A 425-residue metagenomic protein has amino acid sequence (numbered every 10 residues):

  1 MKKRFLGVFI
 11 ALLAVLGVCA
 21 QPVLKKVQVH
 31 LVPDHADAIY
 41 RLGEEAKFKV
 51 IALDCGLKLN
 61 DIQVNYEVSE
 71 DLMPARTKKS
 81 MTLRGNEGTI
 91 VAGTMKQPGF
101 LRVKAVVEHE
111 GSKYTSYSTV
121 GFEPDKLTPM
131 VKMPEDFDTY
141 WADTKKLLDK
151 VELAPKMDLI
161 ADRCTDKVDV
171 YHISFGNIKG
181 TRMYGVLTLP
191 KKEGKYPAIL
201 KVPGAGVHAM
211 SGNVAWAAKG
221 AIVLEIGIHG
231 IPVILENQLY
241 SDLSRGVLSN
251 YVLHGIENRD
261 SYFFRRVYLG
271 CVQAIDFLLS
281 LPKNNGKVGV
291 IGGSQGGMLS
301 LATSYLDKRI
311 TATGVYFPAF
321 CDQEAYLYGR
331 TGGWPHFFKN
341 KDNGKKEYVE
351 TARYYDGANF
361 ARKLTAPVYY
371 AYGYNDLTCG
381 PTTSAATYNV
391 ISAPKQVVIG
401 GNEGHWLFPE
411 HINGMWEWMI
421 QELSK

Functional and structural regions predicted by a protein language model:
Q21-V29: Proline/serine/threonine-rich low-complexity linkers at boundaries of modular beta-sandwich domains
D34-A38, L148-E193: N-terminal cap/lid segment of alpha/beta-hydrolase-fold proteins
G185-L189, K195-G206: Short beta-strand element of the alpha/beta-hydrolase
H208-L269, A325-G333: Cap/lid segment of the alpha/beta-hydrolase catalytic domain
P282-G293: Alpha/beta-hydrolase fold nucleophile elbow
G297-K345, I399, L407-E410: Hydrolase active-site cap/lid region
L364, Y370-Y372: Short beta-strand/loop motif that positions the catalytic acidic residue of the alpha/beta-hydrolase fold
T378, A385-K425: C-terminal catalytic histidine-bearing segment of alpha/beta-hydrolase fold enzymes
